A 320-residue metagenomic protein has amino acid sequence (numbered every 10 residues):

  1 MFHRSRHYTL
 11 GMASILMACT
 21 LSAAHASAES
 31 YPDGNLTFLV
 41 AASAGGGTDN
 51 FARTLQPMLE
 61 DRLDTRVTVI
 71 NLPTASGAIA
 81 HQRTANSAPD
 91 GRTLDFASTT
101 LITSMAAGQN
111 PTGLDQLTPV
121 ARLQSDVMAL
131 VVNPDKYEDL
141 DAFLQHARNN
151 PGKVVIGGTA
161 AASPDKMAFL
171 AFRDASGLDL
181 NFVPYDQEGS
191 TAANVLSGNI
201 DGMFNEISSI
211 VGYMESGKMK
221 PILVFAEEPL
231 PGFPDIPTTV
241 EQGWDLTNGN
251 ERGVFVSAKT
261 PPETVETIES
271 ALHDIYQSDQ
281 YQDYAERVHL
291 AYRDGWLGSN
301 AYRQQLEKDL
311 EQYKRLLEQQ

Functional and structural regions predicted by a protein language model:
F2-A13: Bacterial N-terminal signal peptides that target proteins for export
G11-S22: Bacterial N-terminal signal peptides
S27-D115, K153, D174-D201, D294 (+1 more regions): N-terminal (or domain-start) structured segment
G34-N35, R83-R92, M105-S190, G249-E286: Hinge/capping helix and adjacent helix->loop/strand transition within the periplasmic-binding protein
S43-G45, T99-T100, V132-E138, G158-S163 (+4 more regions): Short coil/turn segments
S125, I210-Q277, Q282, Q304 (+2 more regions): C-terminal lobe and pocket-closing loops of periplasmic/extracytoplasmic Venus-flytrap solute-binding proteins
K153, G157-A161, D165-I236: Ligand-binding pocket segment of bilobal, Venus flytrap-like solute-binding proteins
E286-R303: Surface-exposed aromatic
